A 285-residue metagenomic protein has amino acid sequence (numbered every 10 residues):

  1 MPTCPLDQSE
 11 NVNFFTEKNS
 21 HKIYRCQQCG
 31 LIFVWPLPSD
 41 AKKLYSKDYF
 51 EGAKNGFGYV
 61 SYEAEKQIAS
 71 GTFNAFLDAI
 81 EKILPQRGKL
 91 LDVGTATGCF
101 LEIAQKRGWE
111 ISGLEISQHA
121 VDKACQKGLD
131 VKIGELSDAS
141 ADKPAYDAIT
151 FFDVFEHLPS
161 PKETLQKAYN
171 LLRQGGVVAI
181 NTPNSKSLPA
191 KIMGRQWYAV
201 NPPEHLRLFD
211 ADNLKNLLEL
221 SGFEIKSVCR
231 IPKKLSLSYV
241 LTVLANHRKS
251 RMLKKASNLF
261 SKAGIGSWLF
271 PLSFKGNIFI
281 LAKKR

Functional and structural regions predicted by a protein language model:
M1-F152, K162-L165, R230-I231, V243 (+2 more regions): Conserved N-terminal segment of class I S-adenosyl-L-methionine
P2, S227-R285: A C-terminal cap/extension of S-adenosyl-L-methionine-dependent methyltransferases that defines the acceptor-substrate
P5-V12, D212-C229: A SAM-dependent methyltransferase catalytic signature shared across enzymes that methylate proteins
F152-P159, E204: Short catalytic micro-motifs in class I SAM-dependent methyltransferases
P159-E163, A190: Short N-terminal helix/helix-N-cap motif within the alpha/beta-hydrolase-1
K162-V177: A short glycine-rich, Lys/Arg-flanked "PGG" loop and its adjoining helix->strand segment in the class I
I180-R207, D212-L218, V240-A245: Short, glycine-/aromatic-enriched active-site segment of Class I SAM-dependent methyltransferases
